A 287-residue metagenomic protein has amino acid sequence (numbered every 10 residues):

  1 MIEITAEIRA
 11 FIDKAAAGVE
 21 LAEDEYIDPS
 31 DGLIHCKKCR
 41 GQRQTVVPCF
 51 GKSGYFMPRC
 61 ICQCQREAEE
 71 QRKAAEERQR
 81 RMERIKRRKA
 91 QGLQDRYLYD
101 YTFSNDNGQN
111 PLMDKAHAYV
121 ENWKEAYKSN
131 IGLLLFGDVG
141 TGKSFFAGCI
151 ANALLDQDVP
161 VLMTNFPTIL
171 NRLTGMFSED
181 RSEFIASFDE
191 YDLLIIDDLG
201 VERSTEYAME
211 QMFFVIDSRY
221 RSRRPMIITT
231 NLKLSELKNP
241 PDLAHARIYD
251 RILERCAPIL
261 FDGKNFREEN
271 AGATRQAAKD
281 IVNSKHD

Functional and structural regions predicted by a protein language model:
M1-N107, E269-D287: A short, basic N-terminal segment
L93-L133: Pre-Walker A (pre-P-loop) alpha-helix and adjacent loop at the N terminus of AAA/AAA+ ATPase modules, a conserved
P111-V120, K128, A151-Y191, R203-E210: Short glycine-rich substrate-engagement loop in P-loop NTPases that contacts/grips substrate
Y127-A147: Walker A/P-loop nucleotide-binding motif
L133, L162, I195, I227 (+1 more regions): Hydrophobic/aromatic beta-strand patches that form the interior of the parallel beta-sheet core in alpha/beta enzyme
V159-P160, E190-L193, S222-I228: Loop/turn-to-beta-strand initiation segments
N171-R172, E202-D287: Replace "adjacent to P-loop NTPase cores in ATP/GTP-dependent enzymes" with "adjacent to NTP-binding cores
D198-L199: Walker B catalytic acidic pair
